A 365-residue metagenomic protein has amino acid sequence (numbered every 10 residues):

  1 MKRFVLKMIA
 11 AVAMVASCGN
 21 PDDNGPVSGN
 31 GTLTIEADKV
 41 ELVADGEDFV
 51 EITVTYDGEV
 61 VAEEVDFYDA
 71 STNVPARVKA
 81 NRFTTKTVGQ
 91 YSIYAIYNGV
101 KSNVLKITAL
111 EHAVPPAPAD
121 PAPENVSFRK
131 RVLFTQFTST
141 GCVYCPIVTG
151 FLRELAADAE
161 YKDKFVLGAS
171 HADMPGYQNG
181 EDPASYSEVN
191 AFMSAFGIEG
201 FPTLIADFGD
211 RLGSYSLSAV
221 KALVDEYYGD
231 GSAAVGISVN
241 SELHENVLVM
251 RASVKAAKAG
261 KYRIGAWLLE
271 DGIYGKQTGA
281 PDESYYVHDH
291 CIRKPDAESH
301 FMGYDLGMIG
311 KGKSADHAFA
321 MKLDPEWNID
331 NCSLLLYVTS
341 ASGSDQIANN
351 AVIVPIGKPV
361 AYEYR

Functional and structural regions predicted by a protein language model:
M1-D48, G99-S127, A361-R365: Bacterial Sec-dependent N-terminal signal peptides
G46-E59, I93: Beta-strand-rich structural segments
E59-N73, L204-A206: Change to "...patches in solvent-exposed regions of secreted, membrane-anchored, or virion-exposed structural
A70-R82: Surface-exposed, flexible coil segments in extracellular/virion-facing regions
N81-Q90: Solvent-exposed segments in extracellular or luminal domains encompassing
Q90-N98, N331-V338: Short, aromatic- and glycine-rich surface loops/edge beta-strands on solvent-exposed regions
P123-S170: Local sequence-structure signature of Cys/Sec-based thiol-disulfide redox active-site neighborhoods
A169-R365: Short, conserved sequence motifs used for protein processing/export or organelle targeting and for catalysis
